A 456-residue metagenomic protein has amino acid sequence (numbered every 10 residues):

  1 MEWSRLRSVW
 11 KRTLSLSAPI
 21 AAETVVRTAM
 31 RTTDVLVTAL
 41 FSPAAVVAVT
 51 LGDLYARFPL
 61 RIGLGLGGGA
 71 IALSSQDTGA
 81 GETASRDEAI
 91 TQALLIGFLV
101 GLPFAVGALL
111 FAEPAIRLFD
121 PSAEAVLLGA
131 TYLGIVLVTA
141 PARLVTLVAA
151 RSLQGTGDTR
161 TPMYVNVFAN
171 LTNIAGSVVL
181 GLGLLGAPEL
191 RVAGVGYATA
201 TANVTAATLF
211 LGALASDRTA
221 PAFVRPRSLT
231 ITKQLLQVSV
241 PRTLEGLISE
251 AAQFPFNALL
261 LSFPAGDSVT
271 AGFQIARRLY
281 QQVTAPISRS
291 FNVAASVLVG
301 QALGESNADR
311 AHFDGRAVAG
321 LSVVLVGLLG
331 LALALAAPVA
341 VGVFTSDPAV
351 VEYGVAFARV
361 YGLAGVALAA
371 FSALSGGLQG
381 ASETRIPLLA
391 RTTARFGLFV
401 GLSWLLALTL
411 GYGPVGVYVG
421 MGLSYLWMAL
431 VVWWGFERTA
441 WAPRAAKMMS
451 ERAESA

Functional and structural regions predicted by a protein language model:
M1-S17, S74-P141, A187-V240, V299-A364 (+1 more regions): Short alpha-helical transmembrane segments in multi-pass integral membrane proteins
W10-A29, T33, Y55-I62, V138 (+5 more regions): Residue-level signal for short hydrophobic patches within transmembrane helices of multi-pass membrane transporters
S15-V35, I135, A202-A206, F210 (+2 more regions): Transmembrane helical elements of multi-pass membrane transporters/channels
I20, T24, V35-L36, D53 (+13 more regions): Transmembrane alpha-helix boundary and packing residues in multipass membrane permease domains and related
T32, L40-P43, D77-A80, G155-T156 (+5 more regions): Helix-loop interface residues and adjacent transmembrane-helix termini in multi-pass membrane transporters, primarily
T33, V37-R57, E124-L128, V192 (+4 more regions): Interfacial/gating helices of multi-pass transporter permease domains
V46-V106, R143-G155, P162, T270-L335 (+2 more regions): Small-residue-rich hydrophobic transmembrane alpha-helices
L64, I135-Q154, P162-N170, G194-F210 (+5 more regions): Short runs within selected transmembrane alpha-helices of multi-pass transporters and secretion channels
